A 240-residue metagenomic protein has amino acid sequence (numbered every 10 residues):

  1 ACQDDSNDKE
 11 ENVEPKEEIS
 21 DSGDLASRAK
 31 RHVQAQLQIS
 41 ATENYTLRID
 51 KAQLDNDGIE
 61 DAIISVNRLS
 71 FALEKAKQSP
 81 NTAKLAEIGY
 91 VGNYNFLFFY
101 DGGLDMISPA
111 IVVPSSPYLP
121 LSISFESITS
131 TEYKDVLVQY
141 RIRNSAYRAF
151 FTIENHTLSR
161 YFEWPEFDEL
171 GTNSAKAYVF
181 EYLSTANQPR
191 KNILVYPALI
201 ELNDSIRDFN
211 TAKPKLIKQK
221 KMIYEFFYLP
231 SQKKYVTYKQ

Functional and structural regions predicted by a protein language model:
A1-T46, R141-Q240: Acidic, small-residue rich beta-repeat scaffolds with periodic aromatic anchors
C2-S116, V236-Q240: Terminal domain-start segments
Q38-T42, L54, L97, I123-I128 (+3 more regions): Generic hydrophobic secondary-structure signal
T46-L54, L119-T129, Y133, A175-N187: Beta-propeller blade termini
L54-V66, S127-Y140, T185-P197: Acidic/hydrophobic-patterned starts of short beta strands in beta-sheet-rich repeat architectures
S65, K77-N81, Q139, A149-E154: "Short basic amphipathic alpha-helical interaction patches in structured regions
P114-P120, P165-E169: Short coil/turn segments at the loop-to-beta-strand junctions that recur within blades of beta-propeller repeat folds
